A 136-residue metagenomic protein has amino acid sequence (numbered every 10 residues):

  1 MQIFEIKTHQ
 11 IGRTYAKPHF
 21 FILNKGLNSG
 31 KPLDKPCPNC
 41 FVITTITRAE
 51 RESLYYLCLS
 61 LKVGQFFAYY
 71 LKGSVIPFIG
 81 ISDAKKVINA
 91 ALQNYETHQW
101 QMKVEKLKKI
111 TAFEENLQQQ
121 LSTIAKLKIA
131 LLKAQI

Functional and structural regions predicted by a protein language model:
M1-Y15: Sequence-specific dsDNA recognition surfaces
I11-G12, R51, Y95-T97: A short acidic, often aromatic-flanked loop/helix-cap motif at beta-alpha or helix-coil junctions that lines enzyme
Y15, K35-C37, I81: A short, structural micro-pattern
K17-F20: Short coil-to-beta transition motif at edge beta-strands of beta-rich domains
N24-I76: A short beta-sheet element
F41-T45, P77-K85, A90-N94, T111 (+2 more regions): Short amphipathic alpha-helical patches
L61-M102, N116, L121: Glycine-anchored helix-breaking recognition loops at helix->coil/strand junctions
Y95-I136: Amphipathic alpha-helical coiled-coil/heptad-repeat segments
